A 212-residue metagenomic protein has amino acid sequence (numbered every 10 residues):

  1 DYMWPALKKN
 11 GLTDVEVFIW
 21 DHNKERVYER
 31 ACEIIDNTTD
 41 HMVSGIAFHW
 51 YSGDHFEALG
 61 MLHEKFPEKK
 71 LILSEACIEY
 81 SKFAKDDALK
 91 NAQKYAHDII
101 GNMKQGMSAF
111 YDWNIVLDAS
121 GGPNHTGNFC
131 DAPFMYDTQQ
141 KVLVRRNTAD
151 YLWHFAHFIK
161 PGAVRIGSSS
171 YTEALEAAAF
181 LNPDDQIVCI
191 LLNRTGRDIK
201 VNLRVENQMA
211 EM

Functional and structural regions predicted by a protein language model:
D1-Y80: Active-site neighborhood of glycoside hydrolase catalytic domains
I19, L73, D112, C189-L191: Structural beta-sheet core signal
V43, E68, M107, D131 (+4 more regions): Active-site lining segments that contact anionic ligands and/or coordinate catalytic metals
A58-M61, K85-A88, G167, V201-E206: Composition- and surface-driven signal marking solvent-exposed, interaction-prone regions in large proteins
K70-Y151, I166-S170: Aromatic/acidic polysaccharide-binding cleft in carbohydrate-active enzymes
H157-F158, S168-A210: Carbohydrate-binding surface patches
K160-A163: Glycine-centered loop/turn motifs
